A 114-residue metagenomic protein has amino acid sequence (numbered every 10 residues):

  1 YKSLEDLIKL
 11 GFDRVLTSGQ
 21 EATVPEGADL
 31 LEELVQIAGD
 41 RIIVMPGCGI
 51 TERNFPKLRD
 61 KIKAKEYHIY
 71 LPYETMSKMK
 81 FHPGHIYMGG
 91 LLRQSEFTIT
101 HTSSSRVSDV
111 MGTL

Functional and structural regions predicted by a protein language model:
Y1-L10, L31-Q36, V44-P46, I50-I69: Catalytic cores of alpha/beta
F12-G27, I50, I62-G84, L91: Glycine-rich phosphate-binding active-site loops on the catalytic face of alpha/beta enzymes
D13, I43-M45, D109: A general secondary-structure boundary signal
A22, P46-G49, T98-H101: Short N-terminal micro-motifs specific to bacterial/archaeal maturation and metal-cluster initiation sites
G27-I37, K57-I62, M76-L114: C-terminal helical cap(s) of enzyme catalytic domains, especially alpha/beta-barrels
